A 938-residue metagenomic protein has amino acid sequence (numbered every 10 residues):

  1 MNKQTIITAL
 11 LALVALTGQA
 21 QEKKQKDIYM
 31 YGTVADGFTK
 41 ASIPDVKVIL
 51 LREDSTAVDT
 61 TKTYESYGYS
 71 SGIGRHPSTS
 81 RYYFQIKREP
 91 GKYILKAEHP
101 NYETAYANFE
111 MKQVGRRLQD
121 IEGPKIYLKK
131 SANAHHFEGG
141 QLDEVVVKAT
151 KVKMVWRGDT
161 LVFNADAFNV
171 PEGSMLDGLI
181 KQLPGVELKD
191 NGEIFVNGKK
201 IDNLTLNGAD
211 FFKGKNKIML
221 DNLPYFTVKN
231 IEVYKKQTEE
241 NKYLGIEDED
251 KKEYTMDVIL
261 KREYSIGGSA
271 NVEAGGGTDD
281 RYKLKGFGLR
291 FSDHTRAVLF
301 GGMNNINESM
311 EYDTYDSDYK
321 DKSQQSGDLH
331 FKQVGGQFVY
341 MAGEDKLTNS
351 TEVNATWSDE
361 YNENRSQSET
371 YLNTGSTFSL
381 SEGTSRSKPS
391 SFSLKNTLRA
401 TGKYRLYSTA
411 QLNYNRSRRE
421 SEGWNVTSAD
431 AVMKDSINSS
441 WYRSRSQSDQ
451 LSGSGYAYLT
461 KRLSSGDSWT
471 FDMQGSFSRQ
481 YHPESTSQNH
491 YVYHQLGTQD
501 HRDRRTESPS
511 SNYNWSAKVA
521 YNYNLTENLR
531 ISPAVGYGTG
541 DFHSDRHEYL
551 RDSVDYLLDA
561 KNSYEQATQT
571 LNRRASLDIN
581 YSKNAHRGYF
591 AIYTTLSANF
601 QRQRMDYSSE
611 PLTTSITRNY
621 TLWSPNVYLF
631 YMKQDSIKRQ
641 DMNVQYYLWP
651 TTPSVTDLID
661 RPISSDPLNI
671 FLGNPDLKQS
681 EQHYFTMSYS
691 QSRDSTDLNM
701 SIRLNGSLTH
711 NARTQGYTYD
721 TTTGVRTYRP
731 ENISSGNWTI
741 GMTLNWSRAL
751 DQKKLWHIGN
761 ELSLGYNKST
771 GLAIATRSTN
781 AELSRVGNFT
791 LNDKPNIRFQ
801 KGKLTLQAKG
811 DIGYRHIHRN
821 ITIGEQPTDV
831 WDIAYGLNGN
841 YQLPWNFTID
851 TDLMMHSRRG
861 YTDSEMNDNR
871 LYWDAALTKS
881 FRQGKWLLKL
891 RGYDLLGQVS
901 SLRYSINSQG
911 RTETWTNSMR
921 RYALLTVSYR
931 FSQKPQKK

Functional and structural regions predicted by a protein language model:
Q21-D27, I49-S55, E89-G91, K96 (+21 more regions): Membrane-proximal, glycine/serine-rich, low-complexity loop/turn segments characteristic of large bacterial
K23-K24, S326-D328, T384-K388, R445-L451 (+10 more regions): Replace "Gram-negative outer membrane beta-barrel proteins" with "bacterial and organellar outer membrane beta-barrel
Q25, T33-P44, S55, K151: Structural motif
T39-Y64, W156: Short, ordered, surface-exposed loop/turn motifs in non-cytosolic proteins
S71-T79, Y83-K92: Short Pro-Gly-centered beta-turn/loop motif in secreted/extracellular proteins
L244-I246, G301, M310-S317, Y361-F378 (+12 more regions): Outer-membrane beta-barrel translocator domains and adjoining extracellular loop/strand segments of Gram-negative
E382, D559-Q566, L672, K678 (+1 more regions): Outer membrane beta-barrel strand-and-loop segments of large Gram-negative receptors, especially TonB-dependent
A808-S880: C-terminal beta-barrel architecture of Gram-negative outer-membrane proteins
